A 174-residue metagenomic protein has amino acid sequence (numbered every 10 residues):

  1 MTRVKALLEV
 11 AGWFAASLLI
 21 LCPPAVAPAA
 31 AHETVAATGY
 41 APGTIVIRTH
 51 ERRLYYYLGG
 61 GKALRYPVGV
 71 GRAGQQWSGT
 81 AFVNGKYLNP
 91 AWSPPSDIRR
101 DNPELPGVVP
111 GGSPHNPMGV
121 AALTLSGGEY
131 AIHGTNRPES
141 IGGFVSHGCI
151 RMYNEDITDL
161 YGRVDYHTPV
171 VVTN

Functional and structural regions predicted by a protein language model:
T2, P23-P24, T38, E51: Extracytoplasmic entry segments of secretory-pathway proteins
T2-F14: Bacterial N-terminal signal peptides that target proteins for export
L18-P28: C-terminal segment of classical bacterial N-terminal signal peptides
A29-R48: Short N-terminal segments immediately surrounding and downstream of signal-peptide cleavage
A30, Y40, G60-R65, R72-Q75 (+3 more regions): Exported/periplasmic cell-wall-interacting domains
G43-I45, R52, A121: Residue-level detector of beta-strand structural context in well-folded domains
V46-R48, Y55-Y56, R151: Structural recognition of beta-strand segments within beta-rich domains
T49-E51, G127: Residue-level signal for tight coil/turn positions that link beta-strands
